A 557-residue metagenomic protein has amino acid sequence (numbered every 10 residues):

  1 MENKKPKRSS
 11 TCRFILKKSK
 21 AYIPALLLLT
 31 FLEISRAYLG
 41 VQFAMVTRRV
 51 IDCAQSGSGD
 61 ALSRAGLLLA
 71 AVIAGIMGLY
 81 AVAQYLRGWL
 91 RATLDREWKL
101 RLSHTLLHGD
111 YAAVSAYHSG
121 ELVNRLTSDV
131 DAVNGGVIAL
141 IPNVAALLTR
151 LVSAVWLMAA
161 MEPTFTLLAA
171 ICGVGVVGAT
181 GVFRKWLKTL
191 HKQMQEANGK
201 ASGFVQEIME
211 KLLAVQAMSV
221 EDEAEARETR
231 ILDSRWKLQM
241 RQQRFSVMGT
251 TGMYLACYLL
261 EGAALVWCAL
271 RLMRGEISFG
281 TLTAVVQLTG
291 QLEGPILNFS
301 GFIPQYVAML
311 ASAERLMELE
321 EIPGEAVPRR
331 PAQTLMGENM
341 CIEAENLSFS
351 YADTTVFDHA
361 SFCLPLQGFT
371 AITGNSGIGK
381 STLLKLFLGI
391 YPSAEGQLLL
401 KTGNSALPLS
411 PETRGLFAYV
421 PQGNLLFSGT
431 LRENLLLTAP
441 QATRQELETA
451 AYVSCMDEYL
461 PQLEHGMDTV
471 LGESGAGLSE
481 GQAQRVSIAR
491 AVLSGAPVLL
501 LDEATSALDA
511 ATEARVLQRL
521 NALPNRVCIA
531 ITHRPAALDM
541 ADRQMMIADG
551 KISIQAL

Functional and structural regions predicted by a protein language model:
M1-L39, A54-L68, A83-R87, R91 (+9 more regions): Membrane-integrated ABC transporters
R8, L39-D52, V72-S119, V123 (+9 more regions): Juxtamembrane helix-loop junctions of ABC transporter transmembrane domains
A21, Y111-A112, S128-V137, I141 (+6 more regions): An intracellular "coupling" helix at the cytosolic face of ABC transporter transmembrane type-1 domains
A21-Y38, Q42, L68-V72, I76 (+2 more regions): Transmembrane helices of ABC transporter permease
V220, R244, L292-L319: Cytosolic ends of transmembrane helices, especially the final helix of ABC transmembrane type-1 domains
T382, G423, N434, S454 (+1 more regions): ABC-family ATPase nucleotide-binding domain "signature/switch" substructure
L388: Helix-to-loop junction immediately C-terminal to a conserved catalytic motif
N424-V470, Q518: Conserved "ABC signature" C-loop
